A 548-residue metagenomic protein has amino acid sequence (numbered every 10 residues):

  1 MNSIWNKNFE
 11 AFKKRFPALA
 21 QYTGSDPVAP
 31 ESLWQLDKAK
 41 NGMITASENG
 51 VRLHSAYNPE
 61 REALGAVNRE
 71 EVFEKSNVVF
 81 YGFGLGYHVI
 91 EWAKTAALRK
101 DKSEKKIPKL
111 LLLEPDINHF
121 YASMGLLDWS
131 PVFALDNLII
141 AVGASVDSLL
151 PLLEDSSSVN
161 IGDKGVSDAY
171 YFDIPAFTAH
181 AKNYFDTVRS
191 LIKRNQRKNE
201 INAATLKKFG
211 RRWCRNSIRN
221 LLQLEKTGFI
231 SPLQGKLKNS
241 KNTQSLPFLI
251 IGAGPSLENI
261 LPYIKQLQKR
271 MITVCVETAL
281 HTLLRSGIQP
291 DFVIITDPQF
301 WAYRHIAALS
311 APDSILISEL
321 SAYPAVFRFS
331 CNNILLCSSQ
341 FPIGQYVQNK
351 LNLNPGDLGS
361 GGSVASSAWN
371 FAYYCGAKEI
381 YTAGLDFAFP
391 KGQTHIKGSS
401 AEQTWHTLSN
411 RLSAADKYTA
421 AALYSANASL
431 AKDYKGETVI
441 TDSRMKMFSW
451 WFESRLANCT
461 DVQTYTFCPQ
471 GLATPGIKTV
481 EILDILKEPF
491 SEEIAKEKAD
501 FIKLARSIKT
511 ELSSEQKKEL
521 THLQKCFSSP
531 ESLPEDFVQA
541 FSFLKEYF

Functional and structural regions predicted by a protein language model:
M1-I250, P255-I272, H281-R285, P290 (+5 more regions): N-terminal donor/sugar-recognition subdomains of glycan-related enzymes, prototypically the membrane-proximal stem
I107, E114, A279-L280, G287-D297 (+1 more regions): Glycine-rich phosphate/pyrophosphate-binding loops and their adjacent beta-strand/loop elements at enzyme active sites
L113-P115, G143, V276, T296 (+4 more regions): Generic beta-sheet signal
F133, S310-I315, K391-T419, E437 (+2 more regions): Short acidic, glycine/proline-enriched helix-loop-strand junctions
V146, D386-K391, G398, C468-L472: Glycine-rich beta-alpha junction loops
T273-T282, L316, A368, G384: Extended, hydrophobic alpha-helical segments in both membrane/secreted and soluble proteins
A325-F387: Active-site/ligand-binding-proximal alpha/beta "capping" segment
N332-N354, E402, S409-E437: Active-site gating loop/helix substructures
